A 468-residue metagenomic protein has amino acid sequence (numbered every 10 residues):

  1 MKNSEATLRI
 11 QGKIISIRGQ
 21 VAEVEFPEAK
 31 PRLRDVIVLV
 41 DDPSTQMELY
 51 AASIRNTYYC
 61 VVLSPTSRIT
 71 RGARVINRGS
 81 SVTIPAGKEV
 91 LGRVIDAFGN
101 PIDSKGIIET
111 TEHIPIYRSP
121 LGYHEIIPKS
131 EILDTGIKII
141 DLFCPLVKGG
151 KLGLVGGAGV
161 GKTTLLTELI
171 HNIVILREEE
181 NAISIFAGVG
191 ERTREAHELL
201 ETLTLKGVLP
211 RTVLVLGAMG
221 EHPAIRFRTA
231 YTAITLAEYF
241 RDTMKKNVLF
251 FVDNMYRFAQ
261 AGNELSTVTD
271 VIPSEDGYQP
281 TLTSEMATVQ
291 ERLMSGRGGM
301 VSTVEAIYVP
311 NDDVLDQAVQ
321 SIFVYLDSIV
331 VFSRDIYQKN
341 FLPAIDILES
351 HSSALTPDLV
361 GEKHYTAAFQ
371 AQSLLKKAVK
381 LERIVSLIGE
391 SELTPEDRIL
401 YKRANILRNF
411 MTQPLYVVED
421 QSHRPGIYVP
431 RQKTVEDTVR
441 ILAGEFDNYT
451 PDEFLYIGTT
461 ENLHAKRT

Functional and structural regions predicted by a protein language model:
K2-I10, I17-T135: Acidic-enriched and Gly/Ser
I14, G19, G72, V94 (+9 more regions): Residue-level signature of catalytic and energy-coupling elements of molecular machines, predominantly ATP/GTP-dependent
A73-V75, V82, E89, I102-G150 (+4 more regions): P-loop NTPase nucleotide-binding/switch module
F143, V147-T202: Walker A/P-loop NTP-binding active-site region of P-loop NTPases, recognizing the glycine-rich GxxxxGKT/S
P145-V147, I173-E180, T204-L209, Y239-M244 (+3 more regions): Conserved catalytic network of the ASCE P-loop NTPase/AAA+ motor domain
E180-A182, E191-Y239, T267-E285: Nucleotide-state-sensitive switch-loop elements of NTP-binding domains
A224-G262: Phosphate-binding/switch loop-helix module in NTP-utilizing enzymes
T235, R257, T267-T468: Conserved catalytic/coupling modules of large nucleotide/cofactor-utilizing molecular machines
